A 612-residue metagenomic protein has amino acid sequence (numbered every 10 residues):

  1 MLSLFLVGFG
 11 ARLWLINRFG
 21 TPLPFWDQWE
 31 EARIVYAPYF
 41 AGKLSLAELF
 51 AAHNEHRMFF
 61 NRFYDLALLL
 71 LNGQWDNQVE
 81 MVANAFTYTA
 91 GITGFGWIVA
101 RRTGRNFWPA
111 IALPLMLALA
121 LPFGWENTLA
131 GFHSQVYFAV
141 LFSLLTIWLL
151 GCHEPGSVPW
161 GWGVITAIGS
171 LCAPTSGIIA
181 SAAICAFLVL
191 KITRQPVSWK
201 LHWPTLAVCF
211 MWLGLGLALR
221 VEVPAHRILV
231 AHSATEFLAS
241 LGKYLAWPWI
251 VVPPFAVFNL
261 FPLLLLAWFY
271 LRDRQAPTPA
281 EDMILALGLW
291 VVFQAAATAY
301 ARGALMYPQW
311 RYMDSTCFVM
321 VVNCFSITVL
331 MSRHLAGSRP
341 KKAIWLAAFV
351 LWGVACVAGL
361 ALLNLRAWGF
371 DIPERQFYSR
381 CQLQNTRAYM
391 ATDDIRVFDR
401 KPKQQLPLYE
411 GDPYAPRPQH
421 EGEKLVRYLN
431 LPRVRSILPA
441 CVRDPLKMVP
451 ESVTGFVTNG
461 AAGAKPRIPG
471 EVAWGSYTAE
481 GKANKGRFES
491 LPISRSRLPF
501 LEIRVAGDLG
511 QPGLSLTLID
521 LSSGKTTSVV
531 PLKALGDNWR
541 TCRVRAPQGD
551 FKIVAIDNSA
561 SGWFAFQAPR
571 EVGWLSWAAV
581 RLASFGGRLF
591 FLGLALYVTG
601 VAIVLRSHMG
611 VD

Functional and structural regions predicted by a protein language model:
L2-E55, L69-A112, S157, A186-L188 (+3 more regions): Intrinsically disordered, polar/acidic, low-complexity terminal segments
N77, P109-L141: Aromatic- and kink-enriched transmembrane "portal" helix at the membrane-lumen/periplasm boundary that abuts
I111-A118, L206-G214, A276-A301: Transmembrane alpha-helix segments characteristic of polytopic inner-membrane glycan-assembly/cell-envelope
S143-W160: Membrane-interface transmembrane helices that cradle and orient dolichyl/undecaprenyl
P159-A186: Membrane-interface alpha helices of multi-pass inner-membrane proteins
I179-G214: Perimembrane helix-loop-helix junctions
E471-F500, A506-L516, N538-R543: Short beta-strands within extracellular/lumenal beta-sheet-rich domains
L521-D550, V554-F564: Extracellular carbohydrate recognition and processing domains and analogous Trp-centered ligand-binding platforms
